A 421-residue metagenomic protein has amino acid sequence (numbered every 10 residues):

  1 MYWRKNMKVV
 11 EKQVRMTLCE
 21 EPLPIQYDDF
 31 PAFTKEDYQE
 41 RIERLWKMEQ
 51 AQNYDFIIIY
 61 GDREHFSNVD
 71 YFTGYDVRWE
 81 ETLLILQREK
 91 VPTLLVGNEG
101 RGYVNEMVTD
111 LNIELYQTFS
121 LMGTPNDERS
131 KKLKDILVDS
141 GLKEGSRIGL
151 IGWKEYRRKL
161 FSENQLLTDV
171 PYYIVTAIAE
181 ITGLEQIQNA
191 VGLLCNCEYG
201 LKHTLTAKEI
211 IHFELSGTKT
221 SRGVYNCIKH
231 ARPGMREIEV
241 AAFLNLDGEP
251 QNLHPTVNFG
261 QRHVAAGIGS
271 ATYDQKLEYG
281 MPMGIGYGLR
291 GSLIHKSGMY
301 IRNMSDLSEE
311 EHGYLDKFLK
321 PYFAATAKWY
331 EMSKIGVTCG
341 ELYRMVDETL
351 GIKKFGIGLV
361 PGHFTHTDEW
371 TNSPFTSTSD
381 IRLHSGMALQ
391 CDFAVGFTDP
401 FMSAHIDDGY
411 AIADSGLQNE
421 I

Functional and structural regions predicted by a protein language model:
Y2-I421: Active-site neighborhoods and metal-handling regions in enzymes and metal-associated proteins
